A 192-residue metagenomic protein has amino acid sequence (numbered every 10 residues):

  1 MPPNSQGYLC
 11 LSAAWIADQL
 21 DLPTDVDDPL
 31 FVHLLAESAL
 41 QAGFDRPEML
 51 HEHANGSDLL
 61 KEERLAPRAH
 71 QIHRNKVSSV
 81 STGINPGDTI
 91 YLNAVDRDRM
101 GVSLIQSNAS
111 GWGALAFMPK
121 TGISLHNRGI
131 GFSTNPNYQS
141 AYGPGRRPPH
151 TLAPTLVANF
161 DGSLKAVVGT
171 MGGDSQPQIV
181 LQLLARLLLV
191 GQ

Functional and structural regions predicted by a protein language model:
M1, S5, P67-H70, P149 (+1 more regions): Noncatalytic scaffold domains of N-terminal-nucleophile
M1-G7, T89-N93, I105-F117, G169-P177: Glycine-rich phosphate/pyrophosphate-binding beta-alpha loops
P2-N4, S81-N85, G143-P149: Short Gly/Pro-enriched turn/cap motifs at secondary-structure boundaries
Q6-C10, F31, L35-S38, Q176 (+1 more regions): Stable alpha-helical elements in mature extracytoplasmic
A14, Q19-N108, F117-T121, R128: Internal maturation/activation junctions in enzymes
A14-A17, V180-L188: Short amphipathic C-terminal alpha-helix that caps PH/PH-like domains
P23-T24, L187-Q192: Phosphate-handling active-site elements
M100-A166, P177, Q182, V190-G191: Active-site rim segments in enzyme catalytic domains, especially the processed small/beta chain of N-terminal
